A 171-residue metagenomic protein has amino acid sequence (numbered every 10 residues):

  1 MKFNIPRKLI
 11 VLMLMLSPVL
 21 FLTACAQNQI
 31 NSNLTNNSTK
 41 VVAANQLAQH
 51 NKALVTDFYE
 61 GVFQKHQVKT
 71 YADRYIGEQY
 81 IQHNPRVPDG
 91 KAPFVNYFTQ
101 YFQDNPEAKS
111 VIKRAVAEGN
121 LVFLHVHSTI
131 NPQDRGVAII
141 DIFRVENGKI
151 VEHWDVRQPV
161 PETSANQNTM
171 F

Functional and structural regions predicted by a protein language model:
K2-L12: Bacterial N-terminal signal peptides that target proteins for export
L22-A24: C-terminal motif of bacterial Sec signal peptides marking the signal peptidase cleavage site
A26-G61, Q67-R74, Q167-F171: Short, low-complexity N-terminal intrinsically disordered segments enriched in polar/charged residues
K69-E118: A solvent-exposed, acidic/Ser-Thr-rich amphipathic alpha-helical stretch
A108-V111, R135-I140: Short, surface-exposed coil-to-beta transition loops
E118-L121, N147: Residue-level signal for tight coil/turn positions that link beta-strands
L124-N131: Short beta-strand segments that buttress and anchor functional surface loops
I140-N168: Short beta-strand edge/turn micro-motifs at domain boundaries
